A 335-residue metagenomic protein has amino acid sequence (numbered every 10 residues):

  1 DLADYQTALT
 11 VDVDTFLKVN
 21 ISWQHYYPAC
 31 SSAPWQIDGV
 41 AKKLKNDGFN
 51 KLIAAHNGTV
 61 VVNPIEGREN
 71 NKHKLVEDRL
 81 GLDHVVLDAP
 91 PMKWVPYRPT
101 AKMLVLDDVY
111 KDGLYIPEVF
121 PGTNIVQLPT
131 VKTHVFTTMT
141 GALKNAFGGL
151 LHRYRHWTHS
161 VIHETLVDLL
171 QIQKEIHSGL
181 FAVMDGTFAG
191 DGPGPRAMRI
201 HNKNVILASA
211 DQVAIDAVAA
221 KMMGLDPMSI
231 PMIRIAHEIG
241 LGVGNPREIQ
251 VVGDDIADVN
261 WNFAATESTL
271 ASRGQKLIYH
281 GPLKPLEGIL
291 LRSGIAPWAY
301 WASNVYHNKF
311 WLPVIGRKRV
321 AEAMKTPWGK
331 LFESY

Functional and structural regions predicted by a protein language model:
D1-Y335: N-terminal and secondary-structure boundary signal
